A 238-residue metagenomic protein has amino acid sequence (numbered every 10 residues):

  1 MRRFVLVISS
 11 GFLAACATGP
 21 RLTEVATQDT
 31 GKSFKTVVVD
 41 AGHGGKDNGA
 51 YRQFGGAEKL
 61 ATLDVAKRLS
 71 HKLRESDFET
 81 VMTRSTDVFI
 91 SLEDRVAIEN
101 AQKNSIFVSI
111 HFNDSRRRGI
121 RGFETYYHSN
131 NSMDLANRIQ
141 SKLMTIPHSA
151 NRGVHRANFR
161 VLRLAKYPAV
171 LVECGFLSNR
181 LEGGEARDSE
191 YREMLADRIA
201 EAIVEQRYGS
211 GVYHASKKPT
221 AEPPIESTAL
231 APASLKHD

Functional and structural regions predicted by a protein language model:
M1-D238: Catalytic-site microenvironment of enzymes that process N-acetyl-hexosamine-containing cell-wall polysaccharides
